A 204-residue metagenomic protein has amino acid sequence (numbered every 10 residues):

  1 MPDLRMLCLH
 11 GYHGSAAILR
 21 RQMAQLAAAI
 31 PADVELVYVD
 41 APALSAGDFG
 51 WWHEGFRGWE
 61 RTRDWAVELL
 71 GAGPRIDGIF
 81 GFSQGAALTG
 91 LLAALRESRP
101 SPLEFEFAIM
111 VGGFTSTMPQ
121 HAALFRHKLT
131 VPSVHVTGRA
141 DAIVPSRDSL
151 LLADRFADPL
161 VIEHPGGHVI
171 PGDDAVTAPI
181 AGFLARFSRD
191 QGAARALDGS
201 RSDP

Functional and structural regions predicted by a protein language model:
P2-G78: Serine-hydrolase catalytic machinery in alpha/beta-hydrolase-like enzymes
A17, A142-D148, P171: Conserved alpha/beta-hydrolase "acid-adjacent" motif
R21-A24, A122-A123, P145-D154: Short alpha-helix in the alpha/beta-hydrolase fold that links the catalytic acid
F80-T89: Gly/Ala-rich beta-loop-alpha elbow adjacent to hydrolase catalytic centers
S116-T117, R139-V144, H168-V169: Acidic catalytic loop of the alpha/beta-hydrolase fold
L129, V134-T137, D141: Short beta-strand/loop motif that positions the catalytic acidic residue of the alpha/beta-hydrolase fold
D154-P171: Catalytic histidine neighborhood in serine/cysteine hydrolases with alpha/beta-hydrolase-type architecture
G172-R186: Post-His helix in hydrolase/transferase enzymes
